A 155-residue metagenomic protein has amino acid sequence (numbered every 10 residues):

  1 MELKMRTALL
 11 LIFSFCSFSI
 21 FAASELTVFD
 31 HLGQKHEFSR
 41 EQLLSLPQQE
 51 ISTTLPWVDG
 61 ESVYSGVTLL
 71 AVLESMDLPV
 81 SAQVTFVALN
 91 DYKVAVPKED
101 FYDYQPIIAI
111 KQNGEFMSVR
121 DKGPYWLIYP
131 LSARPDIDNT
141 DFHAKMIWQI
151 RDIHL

Functional and structural regions predicted by a protein language model:
M1-L9: Bacterial N-terminal signal peptides that target proteins for export
S17-S19: N-terminal signal peptide c-region/cleavage motif recognized by signal peptidases
A22-L155: N-terminal intrinsically disordered, low-complexity segments enriched in P/E/S/T
